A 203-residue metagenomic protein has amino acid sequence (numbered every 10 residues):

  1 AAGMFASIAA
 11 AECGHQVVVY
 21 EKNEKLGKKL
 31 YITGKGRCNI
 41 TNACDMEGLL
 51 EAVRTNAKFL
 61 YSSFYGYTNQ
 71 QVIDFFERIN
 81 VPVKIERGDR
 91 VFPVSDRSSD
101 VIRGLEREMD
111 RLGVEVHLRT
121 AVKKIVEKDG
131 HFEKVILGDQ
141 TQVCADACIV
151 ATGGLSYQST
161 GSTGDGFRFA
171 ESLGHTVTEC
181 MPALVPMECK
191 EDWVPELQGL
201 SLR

Functional and structural regions predicted by a protein language model:
A1-A2, K25, G154-S156: Residue-level detector of alpha-helix initiation sites
A1-V19: N-terminal Rossmann-like FAD-binding beta1-loop-alpha1 element of flavoenzymes
F5, A9, L30, C148 (+1 more regions): Hydrophobic/aromatic ligand-binding patch that stacks against planar heteroaromatic rings of cofactors or nucleotides
C13-H15, I79, L112, L173: Conserved dinucleotide-binding and phosphotransfer motif residues
H15-V18, V83, C148: Hydrophobic anchor at the start of a short beta-strand that flanks the dinucleotide cofactor-binding loop
Y20-E21, C180: The conserved SAM/SAH-binding core of class I Rossmann-like methyltransferase domains, concentrating on the hydrophobic
K22-E115, T120: Conserved N-terminal/central alpha/beta ligand/cofactor-binding core
S99-D100, G104-R203: Predominantly flavin-linked oxidoreductase catalytic cores and closely associated redox partners
